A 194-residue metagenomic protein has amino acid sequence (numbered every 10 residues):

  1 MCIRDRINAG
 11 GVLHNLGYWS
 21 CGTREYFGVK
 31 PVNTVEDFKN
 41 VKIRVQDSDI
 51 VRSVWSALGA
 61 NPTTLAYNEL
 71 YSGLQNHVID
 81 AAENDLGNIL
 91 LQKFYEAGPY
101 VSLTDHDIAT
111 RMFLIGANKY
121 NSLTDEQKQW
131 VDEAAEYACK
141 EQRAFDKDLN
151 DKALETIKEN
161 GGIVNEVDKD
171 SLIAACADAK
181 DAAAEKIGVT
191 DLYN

Functional and structural regions predicted by a protein language model:
M1-I3: Short, small-residue-biased leader/transition segments that mark boundaries at the very start of proteins
D5-N194: N-terminal secretory/targeting leader peptides
